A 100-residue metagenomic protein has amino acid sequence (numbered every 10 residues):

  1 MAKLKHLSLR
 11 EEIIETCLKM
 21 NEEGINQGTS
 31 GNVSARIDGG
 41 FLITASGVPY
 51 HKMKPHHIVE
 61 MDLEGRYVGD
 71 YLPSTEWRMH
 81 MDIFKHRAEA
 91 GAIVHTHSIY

Functional and structural regions predicted by a protein language model:
L4-V94: An anion-binding catalytic pocket shared by soluble metabolic enzymes
H95-I99: Histidine-centered divalent metal-coordination motifs
